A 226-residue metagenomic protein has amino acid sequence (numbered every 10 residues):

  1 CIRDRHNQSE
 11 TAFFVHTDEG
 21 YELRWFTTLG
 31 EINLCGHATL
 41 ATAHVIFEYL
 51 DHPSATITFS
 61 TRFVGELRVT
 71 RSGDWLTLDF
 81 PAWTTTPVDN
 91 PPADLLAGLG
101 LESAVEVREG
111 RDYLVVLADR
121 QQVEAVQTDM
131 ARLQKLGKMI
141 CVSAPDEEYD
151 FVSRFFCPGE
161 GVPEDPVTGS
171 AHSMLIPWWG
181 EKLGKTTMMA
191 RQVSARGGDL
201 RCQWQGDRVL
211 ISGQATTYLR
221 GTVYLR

Functional and structural regions predicted by a protein language model:
R3-L34, T39-R226: Active-site proximal loop and beta-alpha junction motif in alpha/beta enzyme cores
